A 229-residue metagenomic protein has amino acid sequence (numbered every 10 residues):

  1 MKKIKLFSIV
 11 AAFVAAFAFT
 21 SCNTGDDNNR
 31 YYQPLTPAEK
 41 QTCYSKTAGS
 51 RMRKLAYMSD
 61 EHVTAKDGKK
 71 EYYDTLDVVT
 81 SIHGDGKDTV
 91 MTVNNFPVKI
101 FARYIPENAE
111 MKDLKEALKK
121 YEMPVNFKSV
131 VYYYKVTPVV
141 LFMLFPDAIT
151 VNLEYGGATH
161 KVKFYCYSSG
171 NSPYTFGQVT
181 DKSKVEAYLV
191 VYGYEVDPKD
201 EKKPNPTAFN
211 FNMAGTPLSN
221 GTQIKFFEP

Functional and structural regions predicted by a protein language model:
K3-A11, A15-K46, L218-P229: Bacterial Sec-dependent N-terminal signal peptides
D27-P37, F164-G170, F176-P229: Edge beta-strand at a domain terminus
Q41-G68: Tryptophan-anchored aromatic micro-motifs
M52-E61, N95-K99, F145-A158, V185-D197: Generic short beta-strand segments
E61-Y73, T80, E201-K202: Acidic, glycine-anchored loop motifs typical of Ca2+
D74-T80, M123-V125, S129, F211: Generic detection of short hydrophobic beta-strand segments and adjacent strand-loop junctions
H83-S172: Predominantly extracellular/secreted and cell-surface proteins with exposed, flexible low-complexity segments
